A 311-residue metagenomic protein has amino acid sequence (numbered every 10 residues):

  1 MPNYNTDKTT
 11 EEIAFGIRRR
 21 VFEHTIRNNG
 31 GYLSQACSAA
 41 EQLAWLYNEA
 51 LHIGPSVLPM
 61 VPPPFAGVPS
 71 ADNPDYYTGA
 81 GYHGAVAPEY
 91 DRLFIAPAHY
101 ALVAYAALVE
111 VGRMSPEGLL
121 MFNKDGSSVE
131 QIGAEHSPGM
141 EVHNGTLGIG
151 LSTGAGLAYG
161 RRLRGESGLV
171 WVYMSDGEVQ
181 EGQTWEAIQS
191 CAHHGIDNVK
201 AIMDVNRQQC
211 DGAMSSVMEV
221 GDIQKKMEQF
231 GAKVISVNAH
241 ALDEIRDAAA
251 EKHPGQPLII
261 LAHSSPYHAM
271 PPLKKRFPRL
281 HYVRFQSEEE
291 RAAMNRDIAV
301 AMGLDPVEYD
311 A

Functional and structural regions predicted by a protein language model:
A14-G30, D204-N206: N-terminal capping segment at the start of a domain
H24, C37-H193: Cofactor-binding active-site loop characterized by glycine-rich and histidine/acidic residues
G67-V68, L242, R246-A311: Glycine/aspartate-rich loop-and-adjacent alpha/beta segment that forms the canonical ThDP
D91-L93, G168-V172, V199, P254-S264: Generic beta-sheet signal
Y105-A107, A134, Q183-W185, D211-S215 (+2 more regions): Short acidic, glycine/serine/threonine-rich loops at helix termini
G165-E166, S215-A248, A299-Y309: Conserved thiamine diphosphate
E181-N206, I259-A262: A short alpha/beta connector and helix-capping loop motif
H194-E219, S236: A short, conserved beta-to-alpha structural element at the edge of catalytic cores that scaffolds binding
